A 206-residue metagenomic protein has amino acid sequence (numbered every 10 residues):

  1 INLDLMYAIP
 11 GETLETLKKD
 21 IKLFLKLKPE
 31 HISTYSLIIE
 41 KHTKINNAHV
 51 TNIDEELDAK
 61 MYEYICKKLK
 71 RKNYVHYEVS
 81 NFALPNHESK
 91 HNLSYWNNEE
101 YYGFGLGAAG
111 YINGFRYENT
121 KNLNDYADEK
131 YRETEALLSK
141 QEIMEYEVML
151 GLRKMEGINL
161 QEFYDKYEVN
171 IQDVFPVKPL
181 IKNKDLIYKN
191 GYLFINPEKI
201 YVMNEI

Functional and structural regions predicted by a protein language model:
I1-Y167: C-terminal scaffold of the Radical SAM
V50, S94-Y95, V174-V177, N190: Alpha-helix boundary/capping detector
E78, I181-G191: A short, conserved structural fragment
E168-I181: Short amphipathic alpha-helical interaction segments
Y192-N196: Minor-groove-contacting beta-hairpin "wing" of winged helix-turn-helix DNA-binding domains
E198-I206: Short, amphipathic alpha-helical interaction segments positioned at domain boundaries
